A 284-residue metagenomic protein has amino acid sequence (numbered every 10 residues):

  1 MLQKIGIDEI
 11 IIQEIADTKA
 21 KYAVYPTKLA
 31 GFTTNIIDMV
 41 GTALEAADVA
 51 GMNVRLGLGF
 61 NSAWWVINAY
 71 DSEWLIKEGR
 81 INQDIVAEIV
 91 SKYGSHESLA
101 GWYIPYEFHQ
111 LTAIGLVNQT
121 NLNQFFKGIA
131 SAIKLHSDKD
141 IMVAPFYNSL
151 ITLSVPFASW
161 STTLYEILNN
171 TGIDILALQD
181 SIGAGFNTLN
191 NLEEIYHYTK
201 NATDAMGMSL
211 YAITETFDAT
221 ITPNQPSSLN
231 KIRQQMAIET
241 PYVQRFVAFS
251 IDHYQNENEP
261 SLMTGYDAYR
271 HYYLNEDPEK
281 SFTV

Functional and structural regions predicted by a protein language model:
M1-W64, V117-V143, L189-A205: Aromatic-lined substrate-binding rim segments of carbohydrate-active enzymes
I7-I11, A100, I173-N187, Y198-T283: Substrate-binding cleft of secreted/luminal carbohydrate-active enzymes
I12-A16, L56-F60, Y103-Y106, V143-Y147 (+3 more regions): A cross-domain feature marking catalytic cores of carbohydrate-active enzymes and several ubiquitous metabolic/repair
K21-I37, N68-R80, P105-T120, Y147 (+2 more regions): The substrate-binding groove and active-site-proximal loops of carbohydrate-active enzymes, especially glycoside
T34-A50, Y70-G101, A132, W160-N170 (+1 more regions): An active-site-proximal structural segment forming one wall of the substrate-binding cleft that immediately precedes
N35-M39, K77-I85, N121-F125, P156-S159 (+2 more regions): Soluble or luminal CAZymes and related metallo-dependent hydrolases
G59-S62, I85-V117, D174-Q179: Active-site groove signature of glycoside hydrolases
L116-V143, T152-T220: Glycoside hydrolase catalytic-domain groove-lining segments
